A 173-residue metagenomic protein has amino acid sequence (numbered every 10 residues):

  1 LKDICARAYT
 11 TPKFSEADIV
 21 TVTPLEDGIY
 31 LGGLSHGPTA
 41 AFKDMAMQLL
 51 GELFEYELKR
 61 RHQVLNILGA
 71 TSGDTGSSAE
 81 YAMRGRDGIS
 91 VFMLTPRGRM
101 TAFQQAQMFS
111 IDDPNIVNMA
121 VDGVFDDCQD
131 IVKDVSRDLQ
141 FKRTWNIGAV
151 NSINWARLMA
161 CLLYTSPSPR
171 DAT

Functional and structural regions predicted by a protein language model:
L1, A46, T75, A79 (+2 more regions): General structural feature for long, well-ordered alpha-helical segments within catalytic domains of soluble enzymes
L1-A40, D112-K142: Small-residue-rich anion-binding loops in enzyme active sites
Y30-A82: Well-ordered mid-protein domain cores that form the structural environment of catalytic cofactors
L58, M83, D87, S136-L139: Short, well-ordered alpha-helical segments in soluble proteins
V64-D112: Glycine/threonine-rich beta-strand-loop-alpha-helix active-site module that forms ligand/phosphate-binding
L94-L163: Small/polar-residue-rich loop-to-helix segments that shape phosphate-bearing ligand pockets
Y164-P169: Conserved small/polar residues in nucleotide/adenosyl-binding loops
A172-T173: N-terminal low-complexity segments that are often proline-rich with Ser/Thr-Pro
